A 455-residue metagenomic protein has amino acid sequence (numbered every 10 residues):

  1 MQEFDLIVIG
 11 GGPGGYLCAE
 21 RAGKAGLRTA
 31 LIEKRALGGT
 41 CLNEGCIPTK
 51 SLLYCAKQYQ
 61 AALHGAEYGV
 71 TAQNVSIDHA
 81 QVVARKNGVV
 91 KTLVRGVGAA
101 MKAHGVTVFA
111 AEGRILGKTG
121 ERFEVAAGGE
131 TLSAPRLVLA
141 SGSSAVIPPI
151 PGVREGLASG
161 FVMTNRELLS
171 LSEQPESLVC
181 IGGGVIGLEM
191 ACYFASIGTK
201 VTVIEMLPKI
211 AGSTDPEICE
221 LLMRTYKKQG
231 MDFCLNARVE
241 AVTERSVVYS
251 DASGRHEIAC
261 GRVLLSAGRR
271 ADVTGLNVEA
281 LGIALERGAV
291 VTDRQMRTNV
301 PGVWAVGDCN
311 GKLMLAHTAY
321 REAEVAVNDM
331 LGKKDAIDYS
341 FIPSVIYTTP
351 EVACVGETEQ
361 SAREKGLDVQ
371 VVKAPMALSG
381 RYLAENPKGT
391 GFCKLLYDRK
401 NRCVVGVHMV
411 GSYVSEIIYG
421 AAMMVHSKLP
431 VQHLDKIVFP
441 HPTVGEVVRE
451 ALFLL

Functional and structural regions predicted by a protein language model:
M1-G12, Q174-G184: Beta1/beta-strand and adjacent pyrophosphate-binding region of the FAD-binding site in flavoprotein oxidoreductases
Q2-F4, E20-L27, I32-Q174, T202 (+7 more regions): Glycine-rich flavin
I7-G12, C18-R35, T40, I47 (+4 more regions): Flexible, glycine-rich terminal cap/loop adjacent to redox cofactors in electron-transfer oxidoreductases
I7-I9, G113, L132-G142, C180-I181 (+3 more regions): Short hydrophobic core segments
G15, G184-G187, A319: Catalytic nucleophile loop
C46, S141-K200, I204, F233 (+3 more regions): Glycine-rich dinucleotide-binding loop and its adjacent helix/turn
A110, K228, D293-R294, D398-R399: Short, acidic, Ser/Thr-enriched surface-loop or helix-capping motifs
G156-Q174, E257-L331: FAD-site-proximal beta/loop scaffold in flavoenzymes
